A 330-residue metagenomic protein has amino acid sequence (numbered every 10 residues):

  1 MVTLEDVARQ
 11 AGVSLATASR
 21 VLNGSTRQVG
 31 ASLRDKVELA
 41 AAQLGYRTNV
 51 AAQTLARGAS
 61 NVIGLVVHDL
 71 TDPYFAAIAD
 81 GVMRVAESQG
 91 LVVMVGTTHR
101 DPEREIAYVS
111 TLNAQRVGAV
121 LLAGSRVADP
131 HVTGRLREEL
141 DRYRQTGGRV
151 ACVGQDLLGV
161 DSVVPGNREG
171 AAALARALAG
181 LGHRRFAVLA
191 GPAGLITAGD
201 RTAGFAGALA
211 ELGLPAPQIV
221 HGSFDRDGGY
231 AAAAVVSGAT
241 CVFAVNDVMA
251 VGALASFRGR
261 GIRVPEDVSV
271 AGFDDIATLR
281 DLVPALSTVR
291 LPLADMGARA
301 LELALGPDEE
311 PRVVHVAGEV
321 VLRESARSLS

Functional and structural regions predicted by a protein language model:
M1-S60: N-terminal helix-turn-helix DNA-binding module of bacterial transcription factors
T17-S19, R57-D69, R185-G191: Short beta-strand segments enriched in small/hydrophobic residues
V62-R176, G180: Alpha-helical recognition/docking segments in bacterial nutrient-uptake and carbohydrate-utilization systems
Y74-S88, G170-L174, A193-P215, G228 (+3 more regions): Short, solvent-exposed amphipathic alpha-helices that sit in or adjacent to ligand/effector-binding or catalytic
V117-R126, R185-A190, I219-V220, S237-N246 (+1 more regions): Periplasmic-binding protein-like
G159-V188, R226-A233, L291-D308: Hydrophobic alpha-helical segments within soluble ligand-binding/sensing domains
A172-L212, R312-S325: An alpha-beta-alpha
P217, V235-S330: Flexible loop/turn connectors
